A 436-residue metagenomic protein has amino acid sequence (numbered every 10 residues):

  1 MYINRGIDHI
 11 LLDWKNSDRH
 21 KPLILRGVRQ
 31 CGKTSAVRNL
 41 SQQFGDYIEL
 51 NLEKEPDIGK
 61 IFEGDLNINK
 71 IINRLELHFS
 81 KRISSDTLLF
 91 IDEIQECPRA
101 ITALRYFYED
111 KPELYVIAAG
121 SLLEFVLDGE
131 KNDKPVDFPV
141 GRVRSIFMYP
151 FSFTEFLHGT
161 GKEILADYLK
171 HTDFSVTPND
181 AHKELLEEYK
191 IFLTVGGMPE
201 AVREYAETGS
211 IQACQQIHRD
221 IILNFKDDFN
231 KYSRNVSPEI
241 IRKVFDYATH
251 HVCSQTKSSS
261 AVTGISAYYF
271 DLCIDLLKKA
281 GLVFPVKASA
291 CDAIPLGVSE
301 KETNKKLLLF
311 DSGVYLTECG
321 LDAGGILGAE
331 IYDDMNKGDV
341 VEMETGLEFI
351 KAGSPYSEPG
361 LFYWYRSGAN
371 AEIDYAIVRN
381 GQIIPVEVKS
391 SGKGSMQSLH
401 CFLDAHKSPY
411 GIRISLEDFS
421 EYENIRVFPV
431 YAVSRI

Functional and structural regions predicted by a protein language model:
M1-N16: N-terminal pre-Walker A segment at the start of P-loop NTPase domains
K33: Conserved lysine of the Walker
A36, L40: Hydrophobic positions on the alpha1 helix immediately C-terminal to the Walker A/P-loop
K54-S85: Short glycine-rich substrate-engagement loop in P-loop NTPases that contacts/grips substrate
F90, Y115-S121: Structural recognition of the conserved hydrophobic beta-strand(s) that form the central parallel beta-sheet of P-loop
L127-H250: Interdomain motor-coupling "hinge/lid" segment immediately C-terminal to the ATP-binding subdomain of NTP-driven enzymes
V202-E372, I377: Accessory nucleic acid-recognition modules appended to NTPase machines
F349, I373-G392, G411: Conserved catalytic cores of phosphodiester-cleaving nucleases, focusing on short active-site segments
